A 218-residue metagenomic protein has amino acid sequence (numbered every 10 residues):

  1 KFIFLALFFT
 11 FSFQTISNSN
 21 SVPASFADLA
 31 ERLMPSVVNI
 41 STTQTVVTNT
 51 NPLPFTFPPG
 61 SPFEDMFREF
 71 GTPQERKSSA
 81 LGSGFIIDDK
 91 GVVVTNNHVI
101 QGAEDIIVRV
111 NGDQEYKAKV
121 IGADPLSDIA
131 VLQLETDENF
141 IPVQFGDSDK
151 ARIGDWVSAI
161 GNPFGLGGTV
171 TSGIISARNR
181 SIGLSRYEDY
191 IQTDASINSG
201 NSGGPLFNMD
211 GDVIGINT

Functional and structural regions predicted by a protein language model:
I3-S12: Bacterial N-terminal signal peptides
I16-T218: Serine-dependent protease modules
